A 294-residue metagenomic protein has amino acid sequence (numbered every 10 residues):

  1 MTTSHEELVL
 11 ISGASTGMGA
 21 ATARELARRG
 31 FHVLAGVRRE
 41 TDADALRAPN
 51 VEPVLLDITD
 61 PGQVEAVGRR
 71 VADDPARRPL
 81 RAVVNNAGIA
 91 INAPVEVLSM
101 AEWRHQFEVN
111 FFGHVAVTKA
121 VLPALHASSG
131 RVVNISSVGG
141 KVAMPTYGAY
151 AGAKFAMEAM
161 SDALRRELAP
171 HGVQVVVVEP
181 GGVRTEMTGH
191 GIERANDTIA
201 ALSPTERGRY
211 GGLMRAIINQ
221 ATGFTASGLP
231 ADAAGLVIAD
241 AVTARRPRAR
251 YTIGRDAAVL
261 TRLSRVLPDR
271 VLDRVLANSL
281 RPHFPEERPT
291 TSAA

Functional and structural regions predicted by a protein language model:
S15-T16: Conserved glycine-rich cofactor-binding loop
L56-R69, M100: The beta1-alpha1 cofactor-binding region of Rossmann-like NAD(H)/NADP(H)-dependent oxidoreductases
P94-V95, E102-R104, S129: Substrate-binding pocket helix/loop in short-chain dehydrogenase/reductase
E96, V142-G148: Active-site loop immediately N-terminal to the catalytic Tyr-X3-Lys motif of short-chain dehydrogenase/reductase
T118, A153-A156: Active-site helix of classical SDR
S137: Residue(s) in the substrate-gating loop at a strand-loop-helix junction that position the organic substrate next
P170-T225: C-terminal beta-strand-loop-alpha-helix "lid" module of Rossmann-like NAD(P)-dependent dehydrogenases
